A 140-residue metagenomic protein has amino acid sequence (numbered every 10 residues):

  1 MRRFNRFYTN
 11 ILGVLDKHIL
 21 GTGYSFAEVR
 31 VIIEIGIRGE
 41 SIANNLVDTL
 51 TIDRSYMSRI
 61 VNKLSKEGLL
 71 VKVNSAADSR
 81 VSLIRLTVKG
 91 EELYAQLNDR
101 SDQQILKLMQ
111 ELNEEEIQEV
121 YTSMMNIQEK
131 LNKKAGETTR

Functional and structural regions predicted by a protein language model:
M1-F26, I33, I127-N132: N-terminal amphipathic alpha-helix
F7-V14, Q96, R100, Q104-K107 (+3 more regions): Solvent-exposed, charged/polar functional surfaces in cytosolic regulatory/catalytic domains
G13-L20, L69, N74-S75, M109 (+2 more regions): Short, flexible helix-adjacent loops and helix caps
L15-Y56, V61, E67: N-terminal helix-turn-helix DNA-binding core of bacterial DNA-binding proteins
S65-E119: Charged, amphipathic alpha-helical coiled-coil/dimerization segments
Q110, E115-R140: Exposed, interaction-prone assembly regions rather than primary DNA-binding/catalytic cores
